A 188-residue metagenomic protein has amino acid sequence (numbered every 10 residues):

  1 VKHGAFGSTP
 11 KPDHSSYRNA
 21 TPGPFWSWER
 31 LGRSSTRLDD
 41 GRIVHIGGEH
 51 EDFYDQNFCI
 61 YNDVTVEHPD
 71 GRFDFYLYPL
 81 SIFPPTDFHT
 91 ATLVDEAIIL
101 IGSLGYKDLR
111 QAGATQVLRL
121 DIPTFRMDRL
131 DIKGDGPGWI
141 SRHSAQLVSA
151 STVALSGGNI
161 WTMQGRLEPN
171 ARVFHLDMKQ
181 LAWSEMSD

Functional and structural regions predicted by a protein language model:
V1-D188: Kelch-like beta-propeller repeat domains
